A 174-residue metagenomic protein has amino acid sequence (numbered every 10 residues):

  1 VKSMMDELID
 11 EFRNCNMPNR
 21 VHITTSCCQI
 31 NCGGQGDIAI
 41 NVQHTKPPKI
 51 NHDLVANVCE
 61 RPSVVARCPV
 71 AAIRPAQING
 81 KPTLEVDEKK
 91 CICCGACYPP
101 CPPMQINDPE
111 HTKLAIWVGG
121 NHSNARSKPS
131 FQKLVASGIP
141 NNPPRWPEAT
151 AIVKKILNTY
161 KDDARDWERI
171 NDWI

Functional and structural regions predicted by a protein language model:
V1-R67, K81, E85, K90 (+1 more regions): Small-residue-enriched alpha-helical segments and adjacent helix-cap loops that form tight helix-helix packing
S3-M4, L8, V64, C93 (+3 more regions): General structural feature for long, well-ordered alpha-helical segments within catalytic domains of soluble enzymes
I9, R13, V70-I73, I78 (+3 more regions): Generic secondary-structure signature for well-ordered alpha-helical cores
C15-V21, D162-I174: Flexible, glycine/charged-enriched surface loops at secondary-structure junctions
K49, E110-K128: Short, acidic (Asp/Glu-rich) active-site segment that either coordinates a divalent metal cofactor
S63-L84, I92-A115: Iron-sulfur cluster-binding cysteine motifs and their immediate structural context in ferredoxin-like electron-transfer
N121-A164: A hydrophobic, small-residue-rich beta->alpha segment in the mid-to-C-terminal subdomain of diverse proteins
